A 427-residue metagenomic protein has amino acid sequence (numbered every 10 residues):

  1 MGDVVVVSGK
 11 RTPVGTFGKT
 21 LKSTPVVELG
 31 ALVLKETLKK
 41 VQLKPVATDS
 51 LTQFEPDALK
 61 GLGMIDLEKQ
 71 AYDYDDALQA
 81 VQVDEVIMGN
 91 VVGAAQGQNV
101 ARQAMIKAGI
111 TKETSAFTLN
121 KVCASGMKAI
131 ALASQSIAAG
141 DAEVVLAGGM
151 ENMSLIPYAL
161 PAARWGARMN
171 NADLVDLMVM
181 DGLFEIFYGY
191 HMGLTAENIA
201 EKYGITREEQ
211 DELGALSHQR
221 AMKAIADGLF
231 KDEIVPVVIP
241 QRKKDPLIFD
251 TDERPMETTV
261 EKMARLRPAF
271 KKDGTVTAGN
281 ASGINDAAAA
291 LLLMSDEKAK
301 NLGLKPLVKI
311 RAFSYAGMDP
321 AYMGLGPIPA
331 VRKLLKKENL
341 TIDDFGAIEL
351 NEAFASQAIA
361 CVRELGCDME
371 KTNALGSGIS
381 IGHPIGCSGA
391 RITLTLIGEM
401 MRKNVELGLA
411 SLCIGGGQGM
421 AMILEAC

Functional and structural regions predicted by a protein language model:
M1-A31, K35-E36, T258-L325, P329 (+4 more regions): Condensing-enzyme catalytic core mediating Claisen C-C bond formation in acyl metabolism
R11-T12, S23-L32, Q42-A77, E209-N301 (+2 more regions): N-terminal extracellular/periplasmic Venus flytrap/periplasmic-binding protein-like
S23-V145, M150-M169, L177, I234-F249 (+2 more regions): Conserved beta-ketoacyl condensing-enzyme motif
L51, A80, N90-E143, F187-H191 (+4 more regions): Conserved catalytic cysteine-centered active-site region of acyl-thioester-dependent Claisen-condensing enzymes
Q53, E151, I156-Y158, G193 (+10 more regions): Conserved N-terminal phosphate-binding loop of PLP-dependent enzymes in the Aspartate aminotransferase
N120-E151, L194, A200-L229, A290-E297 (+3 more regions): Active-site-proximal alpha-helical scaffold in enzymes
A172-E208: A glycine/threonine-rich phosphate-anchoring loop and its flanking beta-alpha core in nucleotide/phosphate-binding
